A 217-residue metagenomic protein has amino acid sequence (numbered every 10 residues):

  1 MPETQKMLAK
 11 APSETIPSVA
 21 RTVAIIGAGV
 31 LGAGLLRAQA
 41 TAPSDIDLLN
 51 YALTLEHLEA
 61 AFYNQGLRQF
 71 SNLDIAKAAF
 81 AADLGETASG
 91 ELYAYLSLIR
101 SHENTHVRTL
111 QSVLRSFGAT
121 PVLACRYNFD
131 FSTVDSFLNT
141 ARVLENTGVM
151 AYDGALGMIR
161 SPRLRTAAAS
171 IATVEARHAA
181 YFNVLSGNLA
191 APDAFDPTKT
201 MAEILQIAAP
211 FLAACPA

Functional and structural regions predicted by a protein language model:
M1-A11, I16-I25, L31-A217: All-alpha RGS (Regulator of G-protein Signaling) helical domain and cognate RGS-like helical scaffolds
